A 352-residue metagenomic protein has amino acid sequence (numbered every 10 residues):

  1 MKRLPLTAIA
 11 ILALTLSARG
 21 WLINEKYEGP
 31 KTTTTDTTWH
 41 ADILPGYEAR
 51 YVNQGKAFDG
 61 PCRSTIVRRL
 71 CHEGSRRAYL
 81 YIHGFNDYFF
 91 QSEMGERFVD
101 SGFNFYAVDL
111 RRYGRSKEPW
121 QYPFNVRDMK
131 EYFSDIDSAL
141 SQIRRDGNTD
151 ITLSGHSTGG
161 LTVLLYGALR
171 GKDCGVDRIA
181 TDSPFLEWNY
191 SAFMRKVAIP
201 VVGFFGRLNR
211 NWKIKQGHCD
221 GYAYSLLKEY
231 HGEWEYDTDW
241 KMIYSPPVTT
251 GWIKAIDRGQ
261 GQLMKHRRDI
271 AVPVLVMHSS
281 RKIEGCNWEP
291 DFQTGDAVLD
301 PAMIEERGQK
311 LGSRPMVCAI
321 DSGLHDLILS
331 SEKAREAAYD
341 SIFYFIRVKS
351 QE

Functional and structural regions predicted by a protein language model:
E25-H72: N-terminal cap/lid segment of alpha/beta-hydrolase-fold proteins
R76-G84: Short beta-strand element of the alpha/beta-hydrolase
F85-N86, G114-D150, A334-R335: Catalytic nucleophile-loop/oxyanion-hole region of alpha/beta-hydrolase and closely related hydrolase-like folds
N86-E96, W288-E289: The serine-hydrolase catalytic nucleophile loop
D87, V99-P119: Conserved alpha/beta-hydrolase
T158, T162-T250: Alpha/beta-hydrolase-fold enzymes
I214-S313, A319: Serine-hydrolase catalytic core
R314, C318-E352: Catalytic active-site module of serine/aspartate enzymes centered on a nucleophile-bearing elbow/loop
